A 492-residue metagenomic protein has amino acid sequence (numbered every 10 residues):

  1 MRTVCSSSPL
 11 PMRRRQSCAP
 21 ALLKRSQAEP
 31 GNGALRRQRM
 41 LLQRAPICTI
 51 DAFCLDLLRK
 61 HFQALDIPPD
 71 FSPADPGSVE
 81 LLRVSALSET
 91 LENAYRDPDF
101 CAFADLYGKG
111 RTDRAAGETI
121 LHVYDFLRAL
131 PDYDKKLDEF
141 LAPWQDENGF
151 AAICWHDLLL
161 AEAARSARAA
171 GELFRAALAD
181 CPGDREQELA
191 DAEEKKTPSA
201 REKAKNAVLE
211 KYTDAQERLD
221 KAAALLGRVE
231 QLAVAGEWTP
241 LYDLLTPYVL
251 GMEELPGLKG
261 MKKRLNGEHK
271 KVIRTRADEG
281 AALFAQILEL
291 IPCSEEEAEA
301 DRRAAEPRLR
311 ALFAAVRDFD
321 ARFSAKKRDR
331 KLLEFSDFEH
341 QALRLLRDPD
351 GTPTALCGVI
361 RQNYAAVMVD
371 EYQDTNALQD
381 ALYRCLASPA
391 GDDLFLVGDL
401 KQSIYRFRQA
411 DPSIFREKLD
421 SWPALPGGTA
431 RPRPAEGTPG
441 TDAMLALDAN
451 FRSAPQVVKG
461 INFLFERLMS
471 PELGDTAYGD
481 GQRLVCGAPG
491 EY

Functional and structural regions predicted by a protein language model:
M1-D66, K326, R330-S336, Q341 (+3 more regions): P-loop NTPase Walker
V4, G117-L333, D348, D392 (+1 more regions): Conserved ATP-driven helicase/translocase motor core recognized via long, highly charged RecA-like/P-loop NTPase domain
L22-R25, H61-A64, S85-T90, K418-W422 (+1 more regions): Conserved AAA+ ATPase "sensor/coupling" helix adjacent to the nucleotide-binding pocket
A34-L41, G280-A285, S421-G440, A488-Y492: Short, conserved catalytic or adaptor-binding loops enriched in Gly and charged residues
Q38, V84-R96: Flexible, charged interface-and-hinge segments in very large macromolecular machines that mediate substrate binding
P46-I50, F71-E80, V84, D113-A115 (+6 more regions): Conserved helicase NTPase motor core
F100-C101: C-terminal helical "lid" subdomain and adjoining coupling/linker elements of P-loop NTPases
E118-D125, P432-P439, A443-Y492: Helicase-core coupling region on the C-terminal RecA-like lobe
